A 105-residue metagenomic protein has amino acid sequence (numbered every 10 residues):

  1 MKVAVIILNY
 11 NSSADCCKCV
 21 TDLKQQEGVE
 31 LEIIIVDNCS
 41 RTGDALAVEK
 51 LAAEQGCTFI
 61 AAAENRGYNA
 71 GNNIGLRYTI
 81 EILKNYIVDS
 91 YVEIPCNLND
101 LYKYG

Functional and structural regions predicted by a protein language model:
K2-A4, E32: Cell-envelope/extracellular polymer assembly enzymes that use nucleotide-activated donors
I7-K18, C39: Active-site beta-to-alpha loop of glycosyltransferases that engages the nucleotide-sugar donor
T21-L31: Short, acidic, metal-binding catalytic loop of nucleotide-sugar glycosyltransferases
L23, V48-E49, G75, D100-G105: A short, amphipathic alpha-helix embedded in the catalytic core of nucleotide-handling enzymes
L31, A52, G56-T58: Short, conserved active-site loop motifs that form the nucleotide-linked donor/cofactor pocket
D37-V48, E64: A conserved acidic beta->alpha catalytic loop
A62-L83: Glycine-rich, basic loop-to-helix element that forms the pyrophosphate-binding segment of sugar-nucleotide handling
E81-N97, K103-G105: Short beta-strand-to-loop acidic/aromatic patch adjacent to the donor-nucleotide binding site
